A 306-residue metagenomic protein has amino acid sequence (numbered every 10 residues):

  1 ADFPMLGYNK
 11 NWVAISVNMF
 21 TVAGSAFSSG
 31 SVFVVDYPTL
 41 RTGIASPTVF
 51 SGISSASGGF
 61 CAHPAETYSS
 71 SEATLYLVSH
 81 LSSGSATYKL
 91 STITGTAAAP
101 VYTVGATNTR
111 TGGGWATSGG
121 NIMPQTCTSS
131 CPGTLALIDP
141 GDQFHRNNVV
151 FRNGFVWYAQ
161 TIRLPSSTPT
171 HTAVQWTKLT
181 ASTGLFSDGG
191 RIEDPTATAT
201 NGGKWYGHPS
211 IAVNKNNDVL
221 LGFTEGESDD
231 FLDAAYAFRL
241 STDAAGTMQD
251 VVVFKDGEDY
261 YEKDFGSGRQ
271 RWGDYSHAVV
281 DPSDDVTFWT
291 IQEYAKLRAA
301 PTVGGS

Functional and structural regions predicted by a protein language model:
A1-S306: C-terminal PAP-associated
